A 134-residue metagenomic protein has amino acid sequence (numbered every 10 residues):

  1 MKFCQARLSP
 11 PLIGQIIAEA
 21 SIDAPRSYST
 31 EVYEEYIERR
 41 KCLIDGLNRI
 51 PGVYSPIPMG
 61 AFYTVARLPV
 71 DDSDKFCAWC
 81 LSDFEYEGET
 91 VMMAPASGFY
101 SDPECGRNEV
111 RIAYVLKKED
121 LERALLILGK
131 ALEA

Functional and structural regions predicted by a protein language model:
M1-A134: PLP-dependent class I/II
